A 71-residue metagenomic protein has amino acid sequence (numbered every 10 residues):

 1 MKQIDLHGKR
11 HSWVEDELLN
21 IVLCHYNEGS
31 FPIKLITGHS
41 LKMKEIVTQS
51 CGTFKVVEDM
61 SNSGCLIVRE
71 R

Functional and structural regions predicted by a protein language model:
M1-R71: Long, charged, low-complexity intrinsically disordered regions
